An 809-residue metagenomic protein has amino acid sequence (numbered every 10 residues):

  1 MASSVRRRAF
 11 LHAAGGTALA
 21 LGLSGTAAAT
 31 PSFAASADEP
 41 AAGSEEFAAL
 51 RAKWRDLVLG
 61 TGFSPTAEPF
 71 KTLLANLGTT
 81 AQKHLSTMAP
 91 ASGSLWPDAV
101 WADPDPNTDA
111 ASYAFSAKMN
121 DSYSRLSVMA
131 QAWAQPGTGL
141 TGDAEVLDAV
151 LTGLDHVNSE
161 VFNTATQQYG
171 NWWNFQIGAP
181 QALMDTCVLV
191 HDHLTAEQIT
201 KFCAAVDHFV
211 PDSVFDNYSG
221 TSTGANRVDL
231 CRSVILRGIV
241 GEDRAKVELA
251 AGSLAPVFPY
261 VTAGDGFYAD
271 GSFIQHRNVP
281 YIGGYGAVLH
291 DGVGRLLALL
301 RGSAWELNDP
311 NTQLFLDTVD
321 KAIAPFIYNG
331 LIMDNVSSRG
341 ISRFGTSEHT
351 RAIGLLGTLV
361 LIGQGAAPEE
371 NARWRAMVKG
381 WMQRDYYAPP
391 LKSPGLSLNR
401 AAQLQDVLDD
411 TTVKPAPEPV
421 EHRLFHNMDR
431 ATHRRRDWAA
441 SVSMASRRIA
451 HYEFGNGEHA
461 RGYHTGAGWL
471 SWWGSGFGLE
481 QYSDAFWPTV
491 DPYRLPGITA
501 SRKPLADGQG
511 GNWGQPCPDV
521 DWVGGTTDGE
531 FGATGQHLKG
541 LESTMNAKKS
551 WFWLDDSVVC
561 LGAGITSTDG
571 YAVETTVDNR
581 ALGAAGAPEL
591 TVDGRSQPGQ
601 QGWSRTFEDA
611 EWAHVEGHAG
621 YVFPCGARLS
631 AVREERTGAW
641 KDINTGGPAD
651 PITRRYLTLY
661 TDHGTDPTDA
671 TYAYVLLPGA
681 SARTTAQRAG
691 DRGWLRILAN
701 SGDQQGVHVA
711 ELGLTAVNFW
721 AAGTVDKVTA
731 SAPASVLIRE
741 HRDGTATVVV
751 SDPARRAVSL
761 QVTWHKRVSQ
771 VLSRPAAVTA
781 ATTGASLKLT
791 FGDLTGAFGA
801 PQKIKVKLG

Functional and structural regions predicted by a protein language model:
M1-V5, L21: Secretory targeting signals
A9-P31: N-terminal export signals
G25-A48: C-terminal segment of N-terminal export signals and the immediately downstream linker at the start of the mature
G43-T80: N-terminal mature-domain "stem" immediately C-terminal to a signal peptide or N-terminal signal-anchor/transmembrane
M88-F344, E348-H349: Aromatic-lined, polymer-binding surfaces characteristic of secreted/periplasmic polysaccharide-degrading enzymes
L296-N311, F315-S759, W764, V768-Q770: Extended polysaccharide-engagement surfaces of secreted carbohydrate-active enzymes
A673, K788-G809: C-terminal beta-strand-rich structural cap/linker in extracellular carbohydrate-active enzymes
A776-A780: Small-residue (G/S/T/A) turn/hinge positions that recur once per unit in extracellular repeat modules
